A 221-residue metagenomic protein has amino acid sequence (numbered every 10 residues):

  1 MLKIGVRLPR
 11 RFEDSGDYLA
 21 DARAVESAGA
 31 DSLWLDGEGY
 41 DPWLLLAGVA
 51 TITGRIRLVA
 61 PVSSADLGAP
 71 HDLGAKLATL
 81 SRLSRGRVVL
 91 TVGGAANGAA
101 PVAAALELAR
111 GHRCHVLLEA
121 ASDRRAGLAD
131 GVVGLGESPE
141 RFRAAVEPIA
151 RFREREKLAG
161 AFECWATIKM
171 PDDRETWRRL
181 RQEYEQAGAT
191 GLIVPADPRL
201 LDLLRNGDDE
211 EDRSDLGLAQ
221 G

Functional and structural regions predicted by a protein language model:
M1-G221: Active-site-adjacent structural elements that line small-molecule/cofactor binding pockets in enzymes
